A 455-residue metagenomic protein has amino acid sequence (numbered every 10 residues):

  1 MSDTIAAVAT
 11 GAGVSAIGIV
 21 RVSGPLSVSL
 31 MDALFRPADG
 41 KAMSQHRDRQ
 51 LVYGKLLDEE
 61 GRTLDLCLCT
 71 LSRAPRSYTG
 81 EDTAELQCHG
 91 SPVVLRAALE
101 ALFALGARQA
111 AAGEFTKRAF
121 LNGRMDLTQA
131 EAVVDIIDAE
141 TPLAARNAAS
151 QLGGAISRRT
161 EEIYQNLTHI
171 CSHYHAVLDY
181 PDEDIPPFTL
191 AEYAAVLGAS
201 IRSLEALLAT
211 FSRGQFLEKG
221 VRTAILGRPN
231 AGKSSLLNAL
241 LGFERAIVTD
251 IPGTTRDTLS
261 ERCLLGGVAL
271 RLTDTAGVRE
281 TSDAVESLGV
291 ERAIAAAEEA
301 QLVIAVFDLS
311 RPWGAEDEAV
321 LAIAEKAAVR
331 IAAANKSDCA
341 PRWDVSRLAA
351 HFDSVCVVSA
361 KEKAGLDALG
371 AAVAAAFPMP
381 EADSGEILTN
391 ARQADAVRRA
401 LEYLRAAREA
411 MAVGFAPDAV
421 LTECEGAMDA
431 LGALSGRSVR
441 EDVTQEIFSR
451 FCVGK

Functional and structural regions predicted by a protein language model:
M1-R146, S150, G154, I331-A332: A glycine-rich (often HGG/GG-containing) alpha/beta subdomain
S2-V8, A12, G54, P142-L264 (+2 more regions): C-terminal-of-GTPase-core extension/linker across diverse P-loop GTPases
S23-G24, S91, P252, L309-S310 (+1 more regions): Short beta->alpha junction loops/turns
Y53-D65, C69-R73, G253-T281, E299-L302: Switch I (G2) and immediately adjacent beta-strands of P-loop GTPase domains
C88-G90, L240, T275, F307-S310: Glycine-rich, N-terminal phosphate-binding loop of Rossmann-like dinucleotide-binding domains
G123, N230, D274: Conserved G/P- and acidic residue-centered "switch" motifs that form tight phosphate/ATP-binding loops in soluble
L272, V306, A333: Generic enzyme active-site microenvironment
E286-S310: Inter-motif core of Ras-like GTPase G domains
